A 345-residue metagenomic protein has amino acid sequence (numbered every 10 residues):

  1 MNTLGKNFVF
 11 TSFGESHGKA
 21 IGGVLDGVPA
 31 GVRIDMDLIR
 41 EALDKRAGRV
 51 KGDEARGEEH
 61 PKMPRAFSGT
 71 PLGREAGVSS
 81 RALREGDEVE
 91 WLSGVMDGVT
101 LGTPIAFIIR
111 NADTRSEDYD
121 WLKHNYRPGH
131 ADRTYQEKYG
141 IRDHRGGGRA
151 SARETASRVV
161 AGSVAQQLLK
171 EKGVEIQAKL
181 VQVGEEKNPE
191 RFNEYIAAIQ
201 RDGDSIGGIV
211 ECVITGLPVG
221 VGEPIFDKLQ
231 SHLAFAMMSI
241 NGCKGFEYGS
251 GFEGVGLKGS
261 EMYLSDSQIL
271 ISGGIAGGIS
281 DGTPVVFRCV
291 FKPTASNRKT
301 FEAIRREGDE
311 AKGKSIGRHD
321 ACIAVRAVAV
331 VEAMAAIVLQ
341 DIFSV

Functional and structural regions predicted by a protein language model:
M1-V345: Generic N-terminal targeting/processing segments that precede catalytic cores or assembly contacts
